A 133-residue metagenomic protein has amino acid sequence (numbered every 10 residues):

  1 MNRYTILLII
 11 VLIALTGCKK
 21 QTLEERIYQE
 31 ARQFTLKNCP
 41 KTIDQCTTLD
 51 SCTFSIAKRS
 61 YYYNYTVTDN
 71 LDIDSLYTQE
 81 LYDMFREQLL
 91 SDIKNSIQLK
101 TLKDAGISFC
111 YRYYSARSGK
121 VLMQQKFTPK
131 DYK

Functional and structural regions predicted by a protein language model:
N2-I9: Sec-dependent signal peptide recognition, specifically the positively charged N-region followed immediately by
A14-G17: C-terminal motif of bacterial Sec signal peptides marking the signal peptidase cleavage site
K19-R26: Bacterial lipoprotein signal-peptidase II cleavage site
I27-Q45: Post-signal peptide N-terminal segment of mature Sec-exported envelope proteins
I43-D69: Short edge beta-strands and adjacent turn/loop segments
I73-K100: Short, non-transmembrane amphipathic alpha-helical segments
S91-K120: A short amphipathic beta-strand at an alpha->beta junction
G119-K133: Short, low-complexity, Pro/Ser/Thr/Gly-rich segments in the mature regions of secreted, periplasmic
